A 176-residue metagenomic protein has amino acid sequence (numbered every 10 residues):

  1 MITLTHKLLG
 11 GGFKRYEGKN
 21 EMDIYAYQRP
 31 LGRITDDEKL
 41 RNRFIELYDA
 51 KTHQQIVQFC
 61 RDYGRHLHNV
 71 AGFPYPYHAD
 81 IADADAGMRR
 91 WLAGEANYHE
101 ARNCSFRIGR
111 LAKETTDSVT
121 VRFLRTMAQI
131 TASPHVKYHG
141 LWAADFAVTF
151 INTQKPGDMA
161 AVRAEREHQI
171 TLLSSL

Functional and structural regions predicted by a protein language model:
L4-E165: Structured binding/interaction patches within domain cores
Q169-L176: Amphipathic, membrane-inserting segments
